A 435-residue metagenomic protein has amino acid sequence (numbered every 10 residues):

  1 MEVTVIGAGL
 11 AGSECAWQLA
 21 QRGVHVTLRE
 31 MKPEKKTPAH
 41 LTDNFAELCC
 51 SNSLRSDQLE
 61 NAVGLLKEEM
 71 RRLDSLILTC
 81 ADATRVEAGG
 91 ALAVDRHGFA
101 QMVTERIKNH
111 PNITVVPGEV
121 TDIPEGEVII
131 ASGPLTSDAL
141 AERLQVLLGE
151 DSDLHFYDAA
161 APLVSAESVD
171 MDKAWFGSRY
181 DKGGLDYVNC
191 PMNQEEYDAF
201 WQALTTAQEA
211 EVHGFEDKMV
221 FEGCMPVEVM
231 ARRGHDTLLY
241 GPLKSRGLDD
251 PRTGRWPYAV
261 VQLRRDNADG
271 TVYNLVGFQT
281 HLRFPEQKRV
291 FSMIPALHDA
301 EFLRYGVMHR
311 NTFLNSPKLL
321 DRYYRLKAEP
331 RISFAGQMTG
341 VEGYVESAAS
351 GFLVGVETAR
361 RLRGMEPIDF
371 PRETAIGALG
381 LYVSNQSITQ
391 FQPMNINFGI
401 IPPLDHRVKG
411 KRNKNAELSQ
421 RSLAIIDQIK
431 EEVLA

Functional and structural regions predicted by a protein language model:
M1-A11: Beta1/beta-strand and adjacent pyrophosphate-binding region of the FAD-binding site in flavoprotein oxidoreductases
W17-T79, R372-V383: N-terminal FAD cofactor-binding segment of flavoenzymes
L59-V63, K67, S75-A88, L148-Y157 (+1 more regions): A short alpha-helix-loop-beta-strand transition element characteristic of N-terminal alpha/beta dinucleotide-binding
E69-R143: Feature captures the FAD/FMN-dependent oxidoreductase FAD-binding
N109-F284, K288-R289: Predominantly flavin-linked oxidoreductase catalytic cores and closely associated redox partners
L275-V341, A348-S350, I368-N385, F391-N395 (+1 more regions): A glycine-rich dinucleotide-binding beta-alpha-beta segment and adjacent secondary-structure elements that constitute
S347-I368: Internal hydrophobic alpha-helix adjacent to the cofactor/substrate pocket in enzyme cavities
P393-A435: C-terminal auxiliary extensions adjacent to catalytic cores
